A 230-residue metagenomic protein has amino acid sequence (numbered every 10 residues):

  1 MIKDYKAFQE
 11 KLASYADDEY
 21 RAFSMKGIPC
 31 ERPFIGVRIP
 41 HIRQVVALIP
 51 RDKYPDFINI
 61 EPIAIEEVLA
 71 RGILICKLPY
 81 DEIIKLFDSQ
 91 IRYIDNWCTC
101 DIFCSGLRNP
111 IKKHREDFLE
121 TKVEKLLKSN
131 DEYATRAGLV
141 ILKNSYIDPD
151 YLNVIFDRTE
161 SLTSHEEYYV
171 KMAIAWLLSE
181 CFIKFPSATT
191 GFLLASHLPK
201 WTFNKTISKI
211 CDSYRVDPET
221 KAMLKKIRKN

Functional and structural regions predicted by a protein language model:
M1-N230: Alpha-helical scaffold domains
